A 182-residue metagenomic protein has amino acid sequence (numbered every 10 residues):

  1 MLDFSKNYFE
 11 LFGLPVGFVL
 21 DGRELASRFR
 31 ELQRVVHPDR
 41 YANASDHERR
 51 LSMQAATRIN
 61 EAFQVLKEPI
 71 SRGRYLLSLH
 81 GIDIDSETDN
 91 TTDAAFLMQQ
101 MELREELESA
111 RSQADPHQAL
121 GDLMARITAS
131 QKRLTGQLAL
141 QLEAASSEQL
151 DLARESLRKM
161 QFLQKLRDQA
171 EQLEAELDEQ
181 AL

Functional and structural regions predicted by a protein language model:
M1-L182: C-terminal accessory/regulatory regions appended to core domains
